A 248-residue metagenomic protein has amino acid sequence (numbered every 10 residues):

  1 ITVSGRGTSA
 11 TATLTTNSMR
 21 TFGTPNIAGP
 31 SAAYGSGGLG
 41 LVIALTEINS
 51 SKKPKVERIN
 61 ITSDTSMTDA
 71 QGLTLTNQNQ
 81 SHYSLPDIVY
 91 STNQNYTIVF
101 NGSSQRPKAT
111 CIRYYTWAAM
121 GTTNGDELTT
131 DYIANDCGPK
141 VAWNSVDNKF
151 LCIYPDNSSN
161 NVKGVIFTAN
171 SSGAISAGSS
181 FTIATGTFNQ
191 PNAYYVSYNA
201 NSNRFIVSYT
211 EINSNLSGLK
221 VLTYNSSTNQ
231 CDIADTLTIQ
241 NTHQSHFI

Functional and structural regions predicted by a protein language model:
I1-I248: Extracellular, repeat-based ectodomains that mediate carbohydrate processing or recognition
